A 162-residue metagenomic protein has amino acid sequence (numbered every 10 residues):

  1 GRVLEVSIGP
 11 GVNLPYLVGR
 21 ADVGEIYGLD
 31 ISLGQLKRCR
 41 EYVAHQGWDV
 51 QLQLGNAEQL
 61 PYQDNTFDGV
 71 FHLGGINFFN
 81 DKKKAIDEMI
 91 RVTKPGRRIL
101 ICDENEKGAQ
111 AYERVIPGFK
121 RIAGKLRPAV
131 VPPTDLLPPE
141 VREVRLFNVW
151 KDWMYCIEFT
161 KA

Functional and structural regions predicted by a protein language model:
R2, R97-R98: Short glycine-centered segments of the SAM/dcSAM-binding site in methyltransferase folds
R2-Q59: Class I SAM-dependent methyltransferase SAM/SAH-binding core
R20-A21, F79, T93: A generic alpha-to-beta junction signature in SAM-dependent methyltransferases
D30-I31, D81, E104: Short beta->alpha hinge that forms the Motif I/post-I loop of the SAM-binding pocket
E58-V70: A short acidic, Gly/Pro-enriched loop at the edge of an enzyme's catalytic core that lines a small-molecule cofactor
D68-D81: A short SAM/SAH-binding and catalytic strip from SAM-dependent methyltransferases
K83-P95: A short glycine-rich, Lys/Arg-flanked "PGG" loop and its adjoining helix->strand segment in the class I
L100-E158: C-terminal alpha-helical "lid/dimerization" subdomain adjacent to the S-adenosyl-L-methionine
